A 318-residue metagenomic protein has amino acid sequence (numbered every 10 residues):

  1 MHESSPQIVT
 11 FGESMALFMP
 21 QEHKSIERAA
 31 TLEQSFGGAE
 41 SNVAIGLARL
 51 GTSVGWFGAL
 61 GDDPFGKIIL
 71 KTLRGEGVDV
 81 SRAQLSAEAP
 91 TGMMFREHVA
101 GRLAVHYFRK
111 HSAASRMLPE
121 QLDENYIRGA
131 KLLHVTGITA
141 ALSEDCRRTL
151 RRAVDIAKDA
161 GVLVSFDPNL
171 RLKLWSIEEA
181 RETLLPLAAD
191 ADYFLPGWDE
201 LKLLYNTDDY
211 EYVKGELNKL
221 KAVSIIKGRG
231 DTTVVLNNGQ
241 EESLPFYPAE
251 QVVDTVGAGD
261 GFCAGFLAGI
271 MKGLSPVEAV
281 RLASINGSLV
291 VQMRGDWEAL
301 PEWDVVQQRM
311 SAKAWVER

Functional and structural regions predicted by a protein language model:
M1-D79: Glycine-rich phosphate/adenosyl-contacting loop at the front of the ribokinase-like
M1-I8, D155, Y210-R318: Conserved phosphate-binding/catalytic region of the ribokinase-like
S14, I138, P168, G261: Active-site metal-binding loops of divalent metal-dependent hydrolases
A48, R74, D155-D159, A188 (+1 more regions): Anion (oxyanion) recognition and catalysis
S53-G137, Q307-R318: Conserved N-terminal subdomain of the carbohydrate kinase-like
V54, V80, V164-S165, S224: Hydrophobic beta-strand scaffold residues
K110, I138, N169-R171, D199 (+1 more regions): Active-site beta-loop-alpha junctions enriched in small/polar residues
A160, L174-S243: Conserved phosphate/ATP/ADP-binding segment of small-molecule kinases
